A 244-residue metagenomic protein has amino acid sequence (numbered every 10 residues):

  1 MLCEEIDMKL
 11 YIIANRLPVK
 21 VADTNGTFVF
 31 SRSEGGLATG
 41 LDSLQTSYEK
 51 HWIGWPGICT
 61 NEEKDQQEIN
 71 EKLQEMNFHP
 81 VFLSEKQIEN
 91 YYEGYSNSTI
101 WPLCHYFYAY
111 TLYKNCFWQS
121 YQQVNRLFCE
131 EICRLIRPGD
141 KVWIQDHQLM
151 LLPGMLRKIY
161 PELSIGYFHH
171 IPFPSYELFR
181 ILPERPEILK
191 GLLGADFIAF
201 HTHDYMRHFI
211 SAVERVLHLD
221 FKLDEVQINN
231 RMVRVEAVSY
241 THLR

Functional and structural regions predicted by a protein language model:
L2, T241-R244: Conserved small/polar residues in nucleotide/adenosyl-binding loops
L2-K86, D204: N-terminal low-complexity, Ser/Thr- and acidic-residue-enriched intrinsically disordered segments
Y11-A14, V142, K158-P174, G191-F200: Active-site proximal beta-strand in glycosyltransferases
T27-E34, V124-L127, P172-L189: Nucleotide-sugar donor phosphate/pyrophosphate-binding loop at the beta->alpha transition of glycosyltransferases
Q87-K141: Conserved nucleotide-sugar donor-binding subdomain of glycosyltransferases
E131-C133, P183-I198, E225-N229: Membrane-proximal helix-turn-helix segments that form the acceptor-binding/catalytic region of lipid-linked
D146-L149: Short His-centered aromatic/hydrophobic patch
A195-A237, L243: A short, active-site helix/loop in glycosyltransferases that binds the activated sugar's phosphate group
